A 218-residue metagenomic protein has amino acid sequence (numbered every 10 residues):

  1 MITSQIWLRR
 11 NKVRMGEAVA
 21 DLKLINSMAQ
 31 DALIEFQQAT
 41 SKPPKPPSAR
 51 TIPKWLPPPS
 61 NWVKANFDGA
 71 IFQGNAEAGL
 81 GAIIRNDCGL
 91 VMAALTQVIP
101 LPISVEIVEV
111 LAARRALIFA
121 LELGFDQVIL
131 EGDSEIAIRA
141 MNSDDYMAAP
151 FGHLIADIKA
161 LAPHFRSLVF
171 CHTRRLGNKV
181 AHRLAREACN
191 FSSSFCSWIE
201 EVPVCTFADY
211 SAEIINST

Functional and structural regions predicted by a protein language model:
M1-T218: Primary recognition of RNase H-like, Mg2+-dependent phosphodiesterase/nuclease domains
